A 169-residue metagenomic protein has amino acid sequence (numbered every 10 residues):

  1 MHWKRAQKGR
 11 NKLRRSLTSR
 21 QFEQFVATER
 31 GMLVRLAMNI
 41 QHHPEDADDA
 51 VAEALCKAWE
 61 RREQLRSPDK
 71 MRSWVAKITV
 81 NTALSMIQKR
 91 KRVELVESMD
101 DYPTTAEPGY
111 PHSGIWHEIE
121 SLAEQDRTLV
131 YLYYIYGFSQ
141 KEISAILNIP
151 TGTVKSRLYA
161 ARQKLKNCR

Functional and structural regions predicted by a protein language model:
N11-R35, E45, R127: A short, charge-rich alpha-helical start-of-domain segment used by transcription regulators
R15, E53-K70, K89-K91, C168: Sigma70-family region 2
R30, V34, L55, A123 (+2 more regions): C-terminal flanking helix
R35, D49-C56, E60, D69-N81: Structural recognition of an alpha-helix C-terminal capping motif at a helix-to-coil junction
R66, K77-E97, A160: Arg/Lys-rich amphipathic alpha helix in sigma70-family domain 2
V80, L84, L147-R169: DNA-recognition helix of helix-turn-helix
S85, R92-I119, S139: Internal acidic/polar
L129-Y133: A short pre-motif secondary-structure segment
